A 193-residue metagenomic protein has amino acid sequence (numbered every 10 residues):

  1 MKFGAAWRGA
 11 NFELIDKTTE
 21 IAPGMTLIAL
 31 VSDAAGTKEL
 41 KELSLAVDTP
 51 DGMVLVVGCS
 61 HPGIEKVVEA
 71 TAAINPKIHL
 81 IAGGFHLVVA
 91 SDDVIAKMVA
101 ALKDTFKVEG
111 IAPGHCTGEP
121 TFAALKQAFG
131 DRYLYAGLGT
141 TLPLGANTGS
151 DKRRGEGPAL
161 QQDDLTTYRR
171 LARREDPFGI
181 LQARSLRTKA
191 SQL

Functional and structural regions predicted by a protein language model:
M1-L43, P50, A124, F129 (+1 more regions): Metallo-beta-lactamase
P50-L55, C59-L142: Cap/insert and terminal regions of metallo-dependent hydrolase folds
I64, G118, D164-L165, L171-A172 (+1 more regions): Intrinsic structural disorder/low-complexity segments
A146, D164-L165, F178, L186: A detector of low-complexity, intrinsically disordered, Ser/Thr/Gly/Pro/Ala-rich segments
N147-R153: Short, compositionally biased segments
D151, D163-D164, Y168, D176: Intrinsic-disorder-associated, low-complexity terminal segments enriched in Asp/Asn/His/Tyr and depleted of Lys/Arg
R154-A159, R173-D176, Q182-L193: A cross-taxon signal for low-complexity, glycine/charged-rich
